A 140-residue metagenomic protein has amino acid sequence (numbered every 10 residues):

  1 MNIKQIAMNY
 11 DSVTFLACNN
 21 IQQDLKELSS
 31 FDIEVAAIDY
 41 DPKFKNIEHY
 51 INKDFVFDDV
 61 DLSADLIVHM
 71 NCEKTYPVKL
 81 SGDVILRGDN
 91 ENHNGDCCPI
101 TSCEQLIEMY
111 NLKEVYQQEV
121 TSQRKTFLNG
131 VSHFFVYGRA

Functional and structural regions predicted by a protein language model:
M1-D11: S-adenosyl-L-methionine
D11-S12, D32-A36: Residues at the starts of beta-strands that form the adenosine-phosphate
V13-C18: Class I SAM-dependent methyltransferase core
N20-F31: Conserved SAM-binding loop of SAM-dependent methyltransferases across substrates and taxa, primarily the Class I
V35-M70: S-adenosyl-L-methionine
A64-G82: Phosphate-bearing ligand-interacting subdomains that bind or position ATP/ADP/UDP/GDP/NAD(P) or nucleotide-linked
Y76-F135: C-terminal substrate-binding/active-site "lid" region of AdoMet-derived donor-dependent transferases
